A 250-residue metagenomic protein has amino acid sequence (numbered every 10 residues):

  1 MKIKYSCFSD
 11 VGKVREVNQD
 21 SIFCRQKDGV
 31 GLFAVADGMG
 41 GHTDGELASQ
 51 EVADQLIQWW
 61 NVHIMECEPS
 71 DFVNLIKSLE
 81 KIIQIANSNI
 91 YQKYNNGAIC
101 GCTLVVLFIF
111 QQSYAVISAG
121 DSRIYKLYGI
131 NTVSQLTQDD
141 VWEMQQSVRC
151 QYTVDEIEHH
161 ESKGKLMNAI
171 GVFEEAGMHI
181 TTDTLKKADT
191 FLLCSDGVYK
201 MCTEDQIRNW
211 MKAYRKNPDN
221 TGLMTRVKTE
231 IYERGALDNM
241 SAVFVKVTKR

Functional and structural regions predicted by a protein language model:
M1-R250: PP2C/PPM-type serine/threonine phosphatase catalytic domain
